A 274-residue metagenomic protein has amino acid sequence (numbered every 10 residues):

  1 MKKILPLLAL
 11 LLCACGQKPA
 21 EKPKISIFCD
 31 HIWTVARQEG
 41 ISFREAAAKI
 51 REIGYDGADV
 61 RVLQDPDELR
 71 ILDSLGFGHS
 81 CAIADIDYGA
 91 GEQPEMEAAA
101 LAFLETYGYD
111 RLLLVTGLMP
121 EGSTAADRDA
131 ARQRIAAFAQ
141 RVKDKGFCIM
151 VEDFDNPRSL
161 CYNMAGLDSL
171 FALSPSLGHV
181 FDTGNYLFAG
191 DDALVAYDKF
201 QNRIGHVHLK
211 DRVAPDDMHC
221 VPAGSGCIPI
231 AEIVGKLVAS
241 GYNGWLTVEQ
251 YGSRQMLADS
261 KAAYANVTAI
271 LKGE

Functional and structural regions predicted by a protein language model:
I4-C13: Sec-dependent N-terminal signal peptides
C15-T106, D110, G178, A265-E274: N-terminal pre-domain/capping segments
K24-S26, G57, G78-C81, D110-L113 (+4 more regions): Structural preference for beta-strand elements that scaffold enzyme active sites
I27-H31, V60-V62, C81-I86, L114-T116 (+4 more regions): A cross-domain feature marking catalytic cores of carbohydrate-active enzymes and several ubiquitous metabolic/repair
T34-G40, G57-L69, I86-E95, P120-S123 (+5 more regions): Acidic-and-aromatic substrate-binding clefts and catalytic sites of carbohydrate-active enzymes
I50, A58, L104, I149 (+5 more regions): Conserved, mostly hydrophobic/aromatic
L104-T124, K145-D155, T247-V248: Active-site groove signature of glycoside hydrolases
D144-C227: Acidic/histidine-rich catalytic cores of soluble enzymes
